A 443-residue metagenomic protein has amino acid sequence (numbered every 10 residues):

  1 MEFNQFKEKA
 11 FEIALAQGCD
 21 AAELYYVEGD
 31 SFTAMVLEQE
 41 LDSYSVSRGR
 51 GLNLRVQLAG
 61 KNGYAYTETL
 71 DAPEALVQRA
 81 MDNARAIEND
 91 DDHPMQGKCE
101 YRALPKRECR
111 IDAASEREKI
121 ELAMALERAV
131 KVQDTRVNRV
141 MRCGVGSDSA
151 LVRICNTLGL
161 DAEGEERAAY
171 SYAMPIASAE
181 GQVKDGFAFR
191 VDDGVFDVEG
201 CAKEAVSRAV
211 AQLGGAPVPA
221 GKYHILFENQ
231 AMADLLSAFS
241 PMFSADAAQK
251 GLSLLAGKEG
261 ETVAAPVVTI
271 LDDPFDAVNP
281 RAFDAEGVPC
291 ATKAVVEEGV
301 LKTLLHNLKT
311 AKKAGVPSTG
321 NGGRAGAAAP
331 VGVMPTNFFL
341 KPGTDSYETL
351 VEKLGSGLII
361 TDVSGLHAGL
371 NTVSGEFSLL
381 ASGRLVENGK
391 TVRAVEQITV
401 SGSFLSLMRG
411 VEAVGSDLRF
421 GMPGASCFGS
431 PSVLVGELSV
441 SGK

Functional and structural regions predicted by a protein language model:
M1-R281, V288-T292, E297-V300, K390 (+1 more regions): Active-site bordering "gate/hinge" segments that shape substrate access to catalytic or cofactor-binding pockets
K258-K443: Dual-mode signal for accessory low-complexity, basic/Gly-rich regions
